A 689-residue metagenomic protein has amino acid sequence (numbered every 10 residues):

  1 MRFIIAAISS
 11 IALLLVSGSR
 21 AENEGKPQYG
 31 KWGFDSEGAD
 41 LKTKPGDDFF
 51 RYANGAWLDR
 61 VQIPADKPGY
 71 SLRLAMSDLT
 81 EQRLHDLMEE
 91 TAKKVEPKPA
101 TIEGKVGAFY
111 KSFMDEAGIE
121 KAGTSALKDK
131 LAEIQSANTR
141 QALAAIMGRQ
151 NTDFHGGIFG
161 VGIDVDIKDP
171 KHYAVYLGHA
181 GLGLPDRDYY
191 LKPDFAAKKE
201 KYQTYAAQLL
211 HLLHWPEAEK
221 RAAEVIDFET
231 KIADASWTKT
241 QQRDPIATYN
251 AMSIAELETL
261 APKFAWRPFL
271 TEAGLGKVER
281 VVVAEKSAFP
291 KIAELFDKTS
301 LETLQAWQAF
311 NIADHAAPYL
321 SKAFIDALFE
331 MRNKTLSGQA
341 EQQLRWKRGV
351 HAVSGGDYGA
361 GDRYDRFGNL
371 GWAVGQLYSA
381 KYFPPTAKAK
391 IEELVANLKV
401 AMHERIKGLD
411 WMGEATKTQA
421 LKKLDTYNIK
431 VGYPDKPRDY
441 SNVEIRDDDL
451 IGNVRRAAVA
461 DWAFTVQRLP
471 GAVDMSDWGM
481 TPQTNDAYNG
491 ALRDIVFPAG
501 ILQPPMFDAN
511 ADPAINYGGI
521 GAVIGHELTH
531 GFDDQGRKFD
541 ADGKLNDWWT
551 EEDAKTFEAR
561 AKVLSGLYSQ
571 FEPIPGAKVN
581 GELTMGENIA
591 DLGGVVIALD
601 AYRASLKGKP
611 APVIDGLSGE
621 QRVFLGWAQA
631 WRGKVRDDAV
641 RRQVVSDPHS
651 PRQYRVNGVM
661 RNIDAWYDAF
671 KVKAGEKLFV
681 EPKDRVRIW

Functional and structural regions predicted by a protein language model:
M1-I4: Positively charged n-region of N-terminal signal peptides that target proteins for export
A6-L14: Bacterial N-terminal signal peptides
L15-P27: Bacterial Sec-dependent signal peptides at the C-terminal "C-region" and cleavage site
G25-Q28, T43-K121: Active-site-surrounding "flap" and adjacent substrate/cofactor-binding loops of secreted or lumenal enzymes, prototyped
A39-D59, Y189-L210, M585, L592-I597: Hydrophobic/aromatic-rich, well-ordered segments within soluble, folded domains that form packed cores
W57-V61, L184-P185, P505: Short, solvent-exposed loop/turn elements at domain surfaces
T91-N397: Noncatalytic, helix-rich "gating/capping" subdomain that lines the substrate-entry/channel surface of large enzyme
K231, L260-K263, V282-K286, F367 (+2 more regions): Intrinsically disordered, low-complexity linker/terminal regions across diverse proteins
